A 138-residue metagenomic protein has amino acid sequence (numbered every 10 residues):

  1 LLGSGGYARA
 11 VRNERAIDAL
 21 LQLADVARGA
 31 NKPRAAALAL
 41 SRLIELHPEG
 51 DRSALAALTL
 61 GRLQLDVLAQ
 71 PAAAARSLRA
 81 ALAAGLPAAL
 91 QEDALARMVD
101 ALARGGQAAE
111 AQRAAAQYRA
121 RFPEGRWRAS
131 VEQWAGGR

Functional and structural regions predicted by a protein language model:
L1-R138: Acidic, polar-rich low-complexity tracts and alpha-helical solenoid repeat scaffolds
